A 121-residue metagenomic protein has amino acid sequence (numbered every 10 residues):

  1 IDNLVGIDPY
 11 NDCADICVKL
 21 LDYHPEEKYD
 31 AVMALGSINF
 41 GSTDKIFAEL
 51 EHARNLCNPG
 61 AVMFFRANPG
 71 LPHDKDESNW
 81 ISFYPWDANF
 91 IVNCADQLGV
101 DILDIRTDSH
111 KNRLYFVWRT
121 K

Functional and structural regions predicted by a protein language model:
I1-P25, G41-K45, H52, V62-K121: Class I (Rossmann-like) S-adenosyl-L-methionine-dependent methyltransferase catalytic domain, capturing the SAM-binding
Y29-D30: Local beta-strand N-terminus motif with an aromatic residue
M33: A conserved beta-strand element that flanks and buttresses the S-adenosyl-L-methionine
G36-F40: Short catalytic micro-motifs in class I SAM-dependent methyltransferases
